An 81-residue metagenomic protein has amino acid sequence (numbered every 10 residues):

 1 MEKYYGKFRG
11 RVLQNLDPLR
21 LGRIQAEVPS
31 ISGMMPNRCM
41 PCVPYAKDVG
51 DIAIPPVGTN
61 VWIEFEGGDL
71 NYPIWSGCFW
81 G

Functional and structural regions predicted by a protein language model:
M1-G81: Amphipathic alpha-helical and helix-coil boundary elements used as assembly and membrane-proximal scaffolds
